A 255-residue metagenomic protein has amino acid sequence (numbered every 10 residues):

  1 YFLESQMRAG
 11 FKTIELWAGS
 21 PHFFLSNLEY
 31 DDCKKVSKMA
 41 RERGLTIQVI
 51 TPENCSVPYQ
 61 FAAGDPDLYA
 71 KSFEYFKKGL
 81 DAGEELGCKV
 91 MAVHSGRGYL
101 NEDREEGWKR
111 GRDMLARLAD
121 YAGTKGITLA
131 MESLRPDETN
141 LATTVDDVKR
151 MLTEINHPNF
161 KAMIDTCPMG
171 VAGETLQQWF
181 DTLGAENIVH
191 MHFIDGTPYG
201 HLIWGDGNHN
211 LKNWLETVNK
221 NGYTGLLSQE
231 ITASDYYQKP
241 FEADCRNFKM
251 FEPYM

Functional and structural regions predicted by a protein language model:
Y1-G10, S37, G87, A142-M255: Histidine-acidic metal/acid-base catalytic patches
I14-L16, L45-P52, M91-V93, L129-M131 (+3 more regions): Hydrophobic faces of well-ordered beta-strands that scaffold small-molecule active sites in alpha/beta enzyme cores
E15-R41, S95-D103: Glycine-rich, proline-tolerant flexible connector loops at the mouths of alpha/beta enzymes
A18-S20, E53-S56, S95-Y99, S133-N140 (+3 more regions): Active-site-proximal loop/turn and secondary-structure-junction residues that shape catalytic pockets, frequently
L25-S26, Y59-Q60, E102-D103, L141 (+2 more regions): Short Asp/Glu-rich motifs
L28, D32, K71-Y75, R110-M114 (+2 more regions): Soluble or luminal CAZymes and related metallo-dependent hydrolases
D31-R43, M114-A122, W179-T182, N213-T217: Catalytic-core regions built around general acid/base machinery
R41-R43, Y59-K161, V171: Active-site acidic/histidine proton-transfer and metal-coordination neighborhood in alpha/beta enzyme cores
